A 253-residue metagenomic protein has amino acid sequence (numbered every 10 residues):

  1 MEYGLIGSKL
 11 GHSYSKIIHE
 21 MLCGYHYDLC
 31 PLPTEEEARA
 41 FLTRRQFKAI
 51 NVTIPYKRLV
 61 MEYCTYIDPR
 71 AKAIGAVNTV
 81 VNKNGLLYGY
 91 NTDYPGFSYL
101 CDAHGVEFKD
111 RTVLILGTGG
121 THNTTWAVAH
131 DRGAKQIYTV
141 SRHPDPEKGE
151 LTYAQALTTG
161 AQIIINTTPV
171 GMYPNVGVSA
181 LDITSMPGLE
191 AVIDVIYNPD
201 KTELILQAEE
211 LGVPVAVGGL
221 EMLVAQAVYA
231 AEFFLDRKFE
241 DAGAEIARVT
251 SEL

Functional and structural regions predicted by a protein language model:
E2-H104: Phosphate/diphosphate ligand-binding glycine-rich loop within oxidoreductases
G4, L114-L116: Conserved beta-strand elements of the Class I
S8, G117-G119: Glycine-rich Rossmann-fold phosphate-binding loop(s) that bind the pyrophosphate of adenine dinucleotide cofactors
P31, V195-L253: Adenosine-phosphate binding glycine-rich loop
K83, V106-T112, P187-G188: Short helix-loop-beta connector
H122-N123, K201: N-terminal Rossmann-fold NAD(P) dinucleotide-binding loop
D131-G149: NAD(P)-binding Rossmann-fold cofactor-contacting core
K148-V217, E221: Rossmann-like adenosine-cofactor binding region
